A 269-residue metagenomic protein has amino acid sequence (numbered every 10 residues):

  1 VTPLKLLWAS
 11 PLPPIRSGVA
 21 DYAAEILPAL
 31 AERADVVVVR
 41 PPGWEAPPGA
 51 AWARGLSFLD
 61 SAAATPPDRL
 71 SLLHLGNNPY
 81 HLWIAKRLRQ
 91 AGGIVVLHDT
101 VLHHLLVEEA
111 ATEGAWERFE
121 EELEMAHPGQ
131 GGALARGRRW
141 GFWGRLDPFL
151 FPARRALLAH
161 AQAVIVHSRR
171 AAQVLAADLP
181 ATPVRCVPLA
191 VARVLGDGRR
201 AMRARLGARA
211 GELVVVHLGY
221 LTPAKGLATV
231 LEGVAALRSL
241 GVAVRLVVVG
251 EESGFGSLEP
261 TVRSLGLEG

Functional and structural regions predicted by a protein language model:
V1-A46, A64, D68-R69, R89-V95 (+2 more regions): N-terminal subdomain of nucleotide-sugar transferases
D21, L213, T222-A236, G256: A conserved mid-protein helix/loop that constitutes part of the nucleotide-sugar donor-binding site
P42-G43, R245-L258: Glycosyltransferase donor-sugar binding loop
E121-A163: Membrane-proximal helix-turn-helix segments that form the acceptor-binding/catalytic region of lipid-linked
R170, A190: Carbohydrate-associated surface elements
G196-A208: A short helix/loop element that forms part of the nucleotide-sugar donor recognition site in Leloir-type
L258-G269: Nucleotide-activated donor-binding/catalytic signature segment of Leloir-type glycosyltransferases, i.e., the conserved
